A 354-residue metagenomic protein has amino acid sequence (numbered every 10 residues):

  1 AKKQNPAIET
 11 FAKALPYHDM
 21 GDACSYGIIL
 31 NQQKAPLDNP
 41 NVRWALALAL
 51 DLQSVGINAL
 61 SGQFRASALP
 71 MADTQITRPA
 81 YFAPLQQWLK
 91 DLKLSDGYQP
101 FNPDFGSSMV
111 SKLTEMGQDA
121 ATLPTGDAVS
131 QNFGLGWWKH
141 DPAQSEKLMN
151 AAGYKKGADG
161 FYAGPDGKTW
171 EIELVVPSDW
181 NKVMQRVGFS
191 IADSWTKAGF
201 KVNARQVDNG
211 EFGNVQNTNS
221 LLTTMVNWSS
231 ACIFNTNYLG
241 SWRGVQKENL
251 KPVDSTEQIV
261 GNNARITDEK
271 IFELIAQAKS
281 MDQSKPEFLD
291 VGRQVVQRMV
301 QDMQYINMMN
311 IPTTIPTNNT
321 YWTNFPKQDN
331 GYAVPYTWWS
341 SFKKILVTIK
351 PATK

Functional and structural regions predicted by a protein language model:
A1-K34, A45, L50-T74, N227-W228: Extracellular/periplasmic solute-recognition and catalytic clefts
M20-A23, P165-K168, N217-N219, V300-Q301: Extracellular/periplasmic catalytic domains that process cell-envelope and extracellular macromolecules
Y26, T169-D179, V202-R205: Short, well-ordered beta-strand elements
L37: Conserved binding/catalytic microenvironments
P40, K139-E173: Immediate post-signal peptide segment of exported/extracytoplasmic ligand-binding proteins
L48-V129, A143-E146, V183-A192, G213-K354: Detector for C-terminal structural segments
I191-V202: Short alpha-helix C-terminal cap/hinge motif
A204-N214: Short helix-initiation/N-cap motifs at beta->coil->alpha
